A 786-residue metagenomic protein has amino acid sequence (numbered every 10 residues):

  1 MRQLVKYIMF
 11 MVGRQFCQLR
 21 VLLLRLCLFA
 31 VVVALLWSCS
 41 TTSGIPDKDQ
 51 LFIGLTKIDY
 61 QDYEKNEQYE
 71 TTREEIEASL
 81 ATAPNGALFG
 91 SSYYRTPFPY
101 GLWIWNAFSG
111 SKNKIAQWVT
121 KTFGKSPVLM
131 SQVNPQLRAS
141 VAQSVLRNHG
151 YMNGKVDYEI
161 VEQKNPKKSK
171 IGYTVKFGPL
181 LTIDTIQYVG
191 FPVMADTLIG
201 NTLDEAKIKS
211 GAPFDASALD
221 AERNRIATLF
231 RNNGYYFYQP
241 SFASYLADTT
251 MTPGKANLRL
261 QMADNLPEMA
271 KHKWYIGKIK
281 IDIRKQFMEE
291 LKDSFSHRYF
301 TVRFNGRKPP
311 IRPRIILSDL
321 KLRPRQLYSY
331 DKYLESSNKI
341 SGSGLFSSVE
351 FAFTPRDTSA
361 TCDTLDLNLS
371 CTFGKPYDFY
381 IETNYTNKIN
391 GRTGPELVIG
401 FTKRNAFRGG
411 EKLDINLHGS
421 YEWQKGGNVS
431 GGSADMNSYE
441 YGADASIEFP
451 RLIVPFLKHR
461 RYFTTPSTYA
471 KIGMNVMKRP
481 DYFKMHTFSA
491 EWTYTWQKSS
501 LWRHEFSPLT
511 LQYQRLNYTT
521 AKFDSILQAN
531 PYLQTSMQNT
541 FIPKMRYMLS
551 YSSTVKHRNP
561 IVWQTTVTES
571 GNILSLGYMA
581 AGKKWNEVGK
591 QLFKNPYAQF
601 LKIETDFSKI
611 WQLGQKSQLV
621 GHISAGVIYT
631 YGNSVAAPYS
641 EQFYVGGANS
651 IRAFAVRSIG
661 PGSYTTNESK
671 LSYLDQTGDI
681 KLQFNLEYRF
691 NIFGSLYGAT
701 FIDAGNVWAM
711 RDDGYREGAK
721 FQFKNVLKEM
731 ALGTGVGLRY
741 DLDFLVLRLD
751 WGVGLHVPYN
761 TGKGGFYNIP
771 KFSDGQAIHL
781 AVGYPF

Functional and structural regions predicted by a protein language model:
M1-L22: N-terminal secretory signal peptides that target proteins for export/translocation
L35-S38: C-terminal motif of bacterial Sec signal peptides marking the signal peptidase cleavage site
S40-G342, F351-T354, C362-T364, L457: Interaction-mediating elements
T41-S43, D62, Y173-P179, G190 (+13 more regions): Flexible glycine-/small-residue-rich
L198, P309-P310, S329-Q564, R652-A653 (+4 more regions): Gram-negative/organellar outer-membrane beta-barrel architecture
R298-V302, G306, T386-N390, E505-F690 (+2 more regions): C-terminal outer-membrane beta-barrel translocator/porin domains of Gram-negative envelope proteins and their
I340, F401, I447, T565 (+7 more regions): Hydrophobic, well-ordered secondary-structure elements that form the walls of internal hydrophobic environments
E717-Y767: C-terminal structured "cap/appendage" subdomains that terminate the fold
